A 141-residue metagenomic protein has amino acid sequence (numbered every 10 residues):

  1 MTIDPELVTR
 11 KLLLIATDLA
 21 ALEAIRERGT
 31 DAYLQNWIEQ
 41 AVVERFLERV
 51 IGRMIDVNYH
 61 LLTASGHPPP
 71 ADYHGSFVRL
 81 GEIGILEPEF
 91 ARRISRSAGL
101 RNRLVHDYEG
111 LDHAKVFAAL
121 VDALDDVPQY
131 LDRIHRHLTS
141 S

Functional and structural regions predicted by a protein language model:
M1-S141: Solvent-exposed interaction patches of small proteins and small membrane subunits
